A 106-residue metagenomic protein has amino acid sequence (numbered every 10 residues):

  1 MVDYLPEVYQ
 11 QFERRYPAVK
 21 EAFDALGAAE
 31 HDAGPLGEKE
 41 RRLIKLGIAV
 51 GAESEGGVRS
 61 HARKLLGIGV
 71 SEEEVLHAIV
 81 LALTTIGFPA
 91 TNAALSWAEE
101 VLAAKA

Functional and structural regions predicted by a protein language model:
M1-R41, K64-G67, A93-A106: Acidic, glycine/proline-rich low-complexity segments that act as flexible tails and inter-domain linkers
P17, G56, S71, F88-T91: Alpha-helix boundary/capping and short turn/kink residues
A25, G47, L81-T84: Residues within well-ordered alpha-helical secondary structure of globular protein domains
R42-E55: Amphipathic, charged-and-aliphatic alpha-helical interface segments that function as noncatalytic docking
A52-V80: Mid-chain, well-packed structural core segment of small domains
L76-V101: C-terminal structural segments of small proteins and small subunits
